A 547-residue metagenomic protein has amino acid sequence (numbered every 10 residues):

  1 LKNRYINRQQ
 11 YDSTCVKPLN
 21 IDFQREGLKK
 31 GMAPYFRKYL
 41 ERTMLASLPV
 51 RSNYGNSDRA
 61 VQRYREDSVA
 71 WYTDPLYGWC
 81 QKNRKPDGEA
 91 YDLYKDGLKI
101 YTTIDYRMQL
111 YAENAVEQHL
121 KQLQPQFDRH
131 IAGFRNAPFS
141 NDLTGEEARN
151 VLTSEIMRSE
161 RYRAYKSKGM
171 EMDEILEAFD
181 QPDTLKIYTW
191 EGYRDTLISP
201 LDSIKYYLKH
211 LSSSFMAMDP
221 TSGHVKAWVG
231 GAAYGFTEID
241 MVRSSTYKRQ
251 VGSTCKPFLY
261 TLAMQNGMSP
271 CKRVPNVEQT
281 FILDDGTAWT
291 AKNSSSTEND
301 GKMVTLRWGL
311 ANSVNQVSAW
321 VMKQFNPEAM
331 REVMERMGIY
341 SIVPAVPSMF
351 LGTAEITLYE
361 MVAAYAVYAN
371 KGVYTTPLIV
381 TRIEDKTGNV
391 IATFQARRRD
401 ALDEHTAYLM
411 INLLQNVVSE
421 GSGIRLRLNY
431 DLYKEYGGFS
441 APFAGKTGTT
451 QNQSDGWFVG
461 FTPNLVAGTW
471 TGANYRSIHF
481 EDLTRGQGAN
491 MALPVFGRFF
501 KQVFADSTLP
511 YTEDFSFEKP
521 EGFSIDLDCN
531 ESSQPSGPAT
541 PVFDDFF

Functional and structural regions predicted by a protein language model:
L1-R163, E335-R336, Y340-I342, S348-G352 (+1 more regions): Non-catalytic, structured segments within soluble enzyme domains
N3-Q9, L19-K30, V50, K121-P125 (+8 more regions): Secretory-pathway/luminal and periplasmic proteins that interact with or process carbohydrate-rich
Q24-F36, M268-M330, Y374, K386-Q415: Conserved catalytic neighborhood of penicillin-recognizing serine enzymes
V50, T102, Y106-Q122, E155-D219 (+4 more regions): A penicillin-recognizing enzyme superfamily signal
D67-V69, N83, N315-E335, T447: A small/polar active-site loop signature that marks catalytic segments
V225-K226, V251-M264, P270, V317-S318 (+5 more regions): Extended, hydrophobic alpha-helical segments in both membrane/secreted and soluble proteins
D240-D285, E420, K501: Active-site rim segments in enzyme catalytic domains, especially the processed small/beta chain of N-terminal
A288-S294, E298, N326-A363, G372 (+1 more regions): Mid-domain, small-residue-enriched loop/turn segments at the edges of structured enzyme/sensor domains
